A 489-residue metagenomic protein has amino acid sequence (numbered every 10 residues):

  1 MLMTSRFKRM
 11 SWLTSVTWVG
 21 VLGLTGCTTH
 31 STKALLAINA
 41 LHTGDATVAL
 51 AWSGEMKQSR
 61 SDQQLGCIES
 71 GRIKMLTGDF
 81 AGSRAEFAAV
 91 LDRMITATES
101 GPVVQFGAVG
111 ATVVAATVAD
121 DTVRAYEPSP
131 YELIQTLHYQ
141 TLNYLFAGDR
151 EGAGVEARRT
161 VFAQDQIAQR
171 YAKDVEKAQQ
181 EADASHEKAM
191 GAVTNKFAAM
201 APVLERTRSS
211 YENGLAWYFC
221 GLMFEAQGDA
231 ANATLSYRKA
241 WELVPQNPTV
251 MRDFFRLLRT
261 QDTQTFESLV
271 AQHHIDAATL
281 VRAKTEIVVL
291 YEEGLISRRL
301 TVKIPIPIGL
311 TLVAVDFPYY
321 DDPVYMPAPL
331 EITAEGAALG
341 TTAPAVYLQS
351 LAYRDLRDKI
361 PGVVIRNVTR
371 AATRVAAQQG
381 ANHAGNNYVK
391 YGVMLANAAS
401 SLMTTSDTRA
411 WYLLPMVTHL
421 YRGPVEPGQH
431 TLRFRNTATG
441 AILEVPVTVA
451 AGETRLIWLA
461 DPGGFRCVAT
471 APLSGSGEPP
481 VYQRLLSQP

Functional and structural regions predicted by a protein language model:
L24-A46: Bacterial Sec signal peptide processing site at the extreme N-terminus
D62-L65, R93-F106, Q164-K177, W241-L269: Boundary/linker segments of alpha-helical solenoid repeat arrays
Q379-P489: C-terminal soluble interaction/assembly domains
